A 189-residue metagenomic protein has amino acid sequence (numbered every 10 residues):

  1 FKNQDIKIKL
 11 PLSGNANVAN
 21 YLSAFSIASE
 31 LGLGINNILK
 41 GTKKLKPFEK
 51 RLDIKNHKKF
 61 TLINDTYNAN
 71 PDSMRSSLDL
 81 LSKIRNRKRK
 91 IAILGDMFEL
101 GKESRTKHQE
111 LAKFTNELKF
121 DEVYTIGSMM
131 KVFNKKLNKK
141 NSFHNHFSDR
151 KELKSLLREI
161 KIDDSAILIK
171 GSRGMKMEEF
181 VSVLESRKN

Functional and structural regions predicted by a protein language model:
F1-K7, F48-R51: Extended acidic/charged loop-beta regions that coordinate divalent cations and stabilize anionic phosphate/carboxylate
P11-A16, L22-N189: ATP-dependent carboxylate-amine ligase
